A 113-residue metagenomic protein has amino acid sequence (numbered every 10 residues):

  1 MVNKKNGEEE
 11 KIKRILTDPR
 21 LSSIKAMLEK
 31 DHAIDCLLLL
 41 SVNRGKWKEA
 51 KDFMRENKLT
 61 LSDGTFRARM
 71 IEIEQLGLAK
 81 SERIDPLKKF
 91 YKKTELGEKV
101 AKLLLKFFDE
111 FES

Functional and structural regions predicted by a protein language model:
K4-E8, L16, E98-S113: Amphipathic alpha-helical dimerization/coiled-coil segments that flank or bridge DNA-binding/regulatory modules
G7-L37: Short alpha-helical segments that sit at the start of domains
E29, I84-K106: Short, cationic-aromatic polyanion-contact patches
L38, D52, A68, K99: DNA-binding alpha-helical recognition surfaces that contact promoter or target DNA
S41-E49: Short capping segments at the starts of secondary-structure elements
E49-L59: DNA-recognition alpha helix
T60-Q75: Short amphipathic alpha-helical interaction segments
E74-I84: A short, conserved structural fragment
